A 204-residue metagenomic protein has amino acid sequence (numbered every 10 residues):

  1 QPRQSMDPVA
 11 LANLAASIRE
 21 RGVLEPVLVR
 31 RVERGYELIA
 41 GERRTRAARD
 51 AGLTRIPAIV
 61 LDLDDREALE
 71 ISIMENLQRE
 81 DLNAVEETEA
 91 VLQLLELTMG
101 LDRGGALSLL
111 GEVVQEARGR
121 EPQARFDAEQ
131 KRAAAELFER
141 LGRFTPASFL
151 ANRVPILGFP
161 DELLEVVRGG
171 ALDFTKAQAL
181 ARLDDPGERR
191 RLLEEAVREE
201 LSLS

Functional and structural regions predicted by a protein language model:
Q1-L61, L69-Q78: Short, charged/polar connector segments at secondary-structure boundaries
Q1-Q4, L11, R19, E25 (+1 more regions): C-terminal or late-domain output modules
S5-N13, E42-R43, A51, D64-A68 (+7 more regions): Charged, alpha-helix-enriched surfaces in structured cytosolic catalytic cores of large nucleotide-utilizing machines
A10, A68, S72, L109 (+4 more regions): Exposed alpha-helical structural elements
I18, A48, V91, L150 (+2 more regions): A residue-level signal for conserved active-site and pocket-lining positions in enzyme catalytic cores
G35-I39, R46-A47, L53, L94 (+2 more regions): Accessory terminal alpha-helical modules
R79-Q178: Alpha-helical interaction elements
